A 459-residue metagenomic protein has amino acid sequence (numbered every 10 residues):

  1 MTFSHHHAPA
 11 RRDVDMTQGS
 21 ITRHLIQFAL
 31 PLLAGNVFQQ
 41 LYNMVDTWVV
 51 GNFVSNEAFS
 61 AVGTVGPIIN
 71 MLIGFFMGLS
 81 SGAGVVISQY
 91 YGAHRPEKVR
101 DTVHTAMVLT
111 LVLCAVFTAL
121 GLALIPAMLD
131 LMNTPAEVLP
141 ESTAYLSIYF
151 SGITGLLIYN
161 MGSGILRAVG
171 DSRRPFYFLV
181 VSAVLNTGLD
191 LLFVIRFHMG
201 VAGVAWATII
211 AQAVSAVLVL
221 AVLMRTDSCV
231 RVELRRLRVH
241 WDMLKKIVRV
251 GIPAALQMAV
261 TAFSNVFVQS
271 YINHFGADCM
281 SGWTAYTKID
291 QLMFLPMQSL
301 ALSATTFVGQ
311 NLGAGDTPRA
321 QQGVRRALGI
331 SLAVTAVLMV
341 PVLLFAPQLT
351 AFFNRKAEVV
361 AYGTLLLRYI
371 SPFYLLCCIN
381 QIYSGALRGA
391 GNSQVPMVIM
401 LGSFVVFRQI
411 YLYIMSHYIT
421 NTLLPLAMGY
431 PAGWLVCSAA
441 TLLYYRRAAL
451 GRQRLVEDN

Functional and structural regions predicted by a protein language model:
M1-A29, I87-G152, R196-I252, V308-F373 (+1 more regions): Short alpha-helical transmembrane segments in multi-pass integral membrane proteins
M16-F53, P67-G82, V86, L111-T118 (+5 more regions): N-terminal transmembrane alpha-helices
Q27-D46, I148, Y159, S182 (+5 more regions): Transmembrane helical elements of multi-pass membrane transporters/channels
L32, N36, W48, V85 (+15 more regions): Transmembrane alpha-helix boundary and packing residues in multipass membrane permease domains and related
V37, L41-F59, L129-A136, L192-M199 (+4 more regions): Helix-terminus/linker motif at the lipid-water interface of multi-pass membrane proteins
V54-P67, S142-L146, A205, A277-L292 (+2 more regions): Small-residue hotspots at the loop-to-helix junctions and early N-terminal turns of transmembrane alpha-helices
F59-A119, L156-P175, Q269, G282-A346 (+1 more regions): Small-residue-rich hydrophobic transmembrane alpha-helices
S80, I148-R167, P175-A183, V204-V219 (+4 more regions): Short runs within selected transmembrane alpha-helices of multi-pass transporters and secretion channels
